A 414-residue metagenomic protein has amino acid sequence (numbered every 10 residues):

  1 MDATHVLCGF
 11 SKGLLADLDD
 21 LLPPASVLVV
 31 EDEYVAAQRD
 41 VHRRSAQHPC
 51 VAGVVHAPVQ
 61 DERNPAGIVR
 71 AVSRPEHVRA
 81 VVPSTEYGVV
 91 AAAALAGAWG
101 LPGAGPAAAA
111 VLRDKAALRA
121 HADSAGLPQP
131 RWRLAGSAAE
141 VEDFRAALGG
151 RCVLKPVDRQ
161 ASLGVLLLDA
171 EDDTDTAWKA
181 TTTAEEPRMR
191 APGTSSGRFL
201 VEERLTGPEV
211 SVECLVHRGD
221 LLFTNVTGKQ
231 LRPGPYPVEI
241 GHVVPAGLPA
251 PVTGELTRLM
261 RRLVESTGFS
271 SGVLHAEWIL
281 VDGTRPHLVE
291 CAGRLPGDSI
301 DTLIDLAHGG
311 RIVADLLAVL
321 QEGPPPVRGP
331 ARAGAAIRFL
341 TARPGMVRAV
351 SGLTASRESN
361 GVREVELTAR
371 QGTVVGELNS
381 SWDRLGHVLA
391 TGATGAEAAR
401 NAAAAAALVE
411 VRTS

Functional and structural regions predicted by a protein language model:
A3-P75: Domain-scale detector for complete catalytic domains at protein termini or as standalone homologs
C8-L14, Y87, A135-A139, L205-T206: Short beta->alpha connector loops
V41, P49-G136, R384: Conserved N-proximal alpha/beta basic substrate-recognition cap immediately N-terminal to, or forming the N-lobe
P128-P130, R151-L154, D169-T206, E239-H242 (+1 more regions): Conserved ATP-binding module of the ATP-grasp superfamily
A135, V165-A170, L215-H217, V281: Short beta-strand-to-turn element immediately C-terminal to the catalytic PLP-Schiff-base lysine in fold type I
R145-L154, F223: Acidic/histidine-enriched active-site and ligand-binding environments that engage anionic O-linkages
S196, E203-F269, V273, L280 (+3 more regions): ATP-dependent carboxylate/phosphate-activation module, predominantly the ATP-grasp catalytic core and closely related
L317-S414: Peripheral (often C-terminal) accessory segments that flank ATP-dependent C-N-forming ligase machineries
